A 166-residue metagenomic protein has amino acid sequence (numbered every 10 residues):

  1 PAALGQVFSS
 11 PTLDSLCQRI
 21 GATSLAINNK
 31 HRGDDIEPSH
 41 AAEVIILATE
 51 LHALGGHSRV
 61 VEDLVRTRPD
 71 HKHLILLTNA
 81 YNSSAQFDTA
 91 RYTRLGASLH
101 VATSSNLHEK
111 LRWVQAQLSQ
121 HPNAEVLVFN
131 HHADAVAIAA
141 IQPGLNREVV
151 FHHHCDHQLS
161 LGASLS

Functional and structural regions predicted by a protein language model:
P1-E43, D88-R91, R112: Non-catalytic membrane-proximal stalk/linker segments that position and tether the catalytic domains
I45-L47, Q115-D134, V150-F151: Short N-terminal targeting/anchoring amphipathic segment
L47-E62: A short, glycine/small-residue-rich beta-strand->loop->alpha-helix junction that serves as a flexible
L64-H73: A short, Lys/Arg-enriched amphipathic alpha-helix followed by its capping loop at the start of a domain
H73-N82: Short internal beta-strands
N82-E109: Conserved nucleotide-sugar phosphate-binding/catalytic loop shared by glycosyltransferases and other
S84-D88, Q158-S166: Glycine-rich, charge-decorated loop segments at or immediately adjacent to ligand/cofactor-binding or catalytic sites
L127-L145, H153-G162: An aromatic- and histidine-rich active-site surface loop
